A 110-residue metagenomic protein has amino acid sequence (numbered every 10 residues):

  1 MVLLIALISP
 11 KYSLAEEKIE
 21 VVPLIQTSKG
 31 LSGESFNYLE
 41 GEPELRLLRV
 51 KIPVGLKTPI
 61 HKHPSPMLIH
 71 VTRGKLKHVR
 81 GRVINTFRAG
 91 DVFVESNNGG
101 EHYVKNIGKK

Functional and structural regions predicted by a protein language model:
M1-E44, V94: A short, N-terminal "cap"/entry segment at the start of jelly-roll beta-barrel domains of the cupin/DSBH fold
L39-P43, G55-M67: A short beta-loop-beta micro-motif enriched in histidine and acidic residues
L47-K51: Short proline/glycine- and basic residue-enriched helix-capping loop/turn segments at helix->loop/beta transitions
I52, G81-G99: Short acidic-glycine-tyrosine-enriched beta hairpin
H61-H63, H78, H102: Histidine-centered active-site/metal-ligand motif
S65-V83, D91-V92: Glycine- and acidic-residue-biased ligand/ion/polar-headgroup-sensing regions
N98-K110: Ligand-binding loop in jelly-roll beta-barrel domains
